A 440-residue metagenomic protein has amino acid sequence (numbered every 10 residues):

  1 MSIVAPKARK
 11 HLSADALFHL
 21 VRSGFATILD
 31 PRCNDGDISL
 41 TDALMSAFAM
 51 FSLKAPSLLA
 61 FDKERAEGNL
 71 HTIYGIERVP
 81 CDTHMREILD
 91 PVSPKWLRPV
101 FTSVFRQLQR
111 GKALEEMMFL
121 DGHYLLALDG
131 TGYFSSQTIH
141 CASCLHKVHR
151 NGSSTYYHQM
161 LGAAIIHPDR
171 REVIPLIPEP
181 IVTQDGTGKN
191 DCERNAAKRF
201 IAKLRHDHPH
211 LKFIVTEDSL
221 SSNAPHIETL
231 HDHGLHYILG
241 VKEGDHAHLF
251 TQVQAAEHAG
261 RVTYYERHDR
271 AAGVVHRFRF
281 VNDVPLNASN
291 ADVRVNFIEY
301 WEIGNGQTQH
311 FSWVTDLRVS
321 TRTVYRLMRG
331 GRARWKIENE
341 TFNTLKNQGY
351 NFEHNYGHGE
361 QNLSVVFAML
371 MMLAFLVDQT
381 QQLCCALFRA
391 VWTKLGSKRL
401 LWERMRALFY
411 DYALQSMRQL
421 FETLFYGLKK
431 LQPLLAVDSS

Functional and structural regions predicted by a protein language model:
A5, R9-K10, R22-G24, I28 (+3 more regions): A short, flexible helix-boundary coil/loop motif
A14, F61, A66, T321-Y356: Short amphipathic alpha-helical "interface-anchor" segments enriched in bulky aromatics
A14-M45: Basic, short loop/linker segments at the boundary and entry of helix-turn-helix/winged-helix-like folds
D35-F105, L230, Q381: Short, positively charged, Gly/Tyr-enriched micro-motifs that form contact patches at catalytic or ligand/partner
S46, F61, C81, M85 (+8 more regions): Short, conserved catalytic/metal-binding motifs centered on acidic residues
R86-R170: Active-site-proximal, Lys/Arg-enriched surface segment that forms a nucleic-acid-binding/basic interface patch
V148-L211: Electropositive, glycine- and tryptophan-enriched low-complexity nucleic-acid-binding patches
K242-R334: An anionic, glycine-rich sequence signature occurring as long contiguous blocks
